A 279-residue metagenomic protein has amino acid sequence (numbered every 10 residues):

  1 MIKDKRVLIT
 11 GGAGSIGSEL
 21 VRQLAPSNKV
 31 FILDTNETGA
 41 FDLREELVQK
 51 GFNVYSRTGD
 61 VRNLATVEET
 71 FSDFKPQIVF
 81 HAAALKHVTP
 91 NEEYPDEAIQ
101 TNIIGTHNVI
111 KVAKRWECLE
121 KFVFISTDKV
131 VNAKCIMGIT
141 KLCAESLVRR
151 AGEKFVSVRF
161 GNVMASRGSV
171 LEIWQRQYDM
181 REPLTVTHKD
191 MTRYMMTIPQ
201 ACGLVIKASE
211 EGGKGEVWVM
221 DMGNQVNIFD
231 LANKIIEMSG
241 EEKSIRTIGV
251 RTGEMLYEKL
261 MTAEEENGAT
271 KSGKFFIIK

Functional and structural regions predicted by a protein language model:
M1, K5, E145-K279: Strand-loop microenvironment adjacent to phosphate/nucleotide-handling motifs in alpha/beta enzyme folds
R6-A25: N-terminal Rossmann NAD(P)H-binding glycine-rich loop of SDR-like oxidoreductase domains
S27-A40: Conserved glycine-rich Rossmann-like NAD(P)H-binding loop of the short-chain dehydrogenase/reductase
L47-R62: Rossmann-fold cofactor-recognition segment
S56, A98, F122, F155-V158: Hydrophobic/aromatic anchor residues within beta-strands of the central parallel beta-sheet of Rossmann-like
R57-T58, Q100, H188, T247: Conserved residues in the N-terminal Rossmann fold of short-chain dehydrogenase/reductase
T58-I78: Conserved Rossmann-fold cofactor-binding substructure of NAD(P)-dependent oxidoreductases
K75, H81-L142, R150: Conserved Rossmann-fold NAD(P)-dependent oxidoreductase catalytic core, especially the SDR/UDP-sugar
